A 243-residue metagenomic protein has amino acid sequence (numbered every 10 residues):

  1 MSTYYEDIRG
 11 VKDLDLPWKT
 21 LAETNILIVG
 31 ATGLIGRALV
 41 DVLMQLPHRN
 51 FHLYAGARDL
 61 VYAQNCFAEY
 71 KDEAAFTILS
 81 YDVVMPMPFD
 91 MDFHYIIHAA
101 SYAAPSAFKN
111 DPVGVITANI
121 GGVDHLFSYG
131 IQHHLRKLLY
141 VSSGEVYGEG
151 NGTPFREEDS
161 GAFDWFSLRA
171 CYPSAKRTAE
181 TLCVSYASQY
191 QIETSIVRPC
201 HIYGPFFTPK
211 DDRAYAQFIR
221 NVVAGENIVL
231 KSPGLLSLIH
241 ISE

Functional and structural regions predicted by a protein language model:
M1-L27, D41: Non-catalytic terminal and boundary segments that flank Rossmann-like NAD(P)-dependent oxidoreductase
L27-Q45: N-terminal Rossmann NAD(P)H-binding glycine-rich loop of SDR-like oxidoreductase domains
S80-A118: NAD(P)H-binding glycine-rich loop region in Rossmannoid oxidoreductase-like domains and their noncatalytic homologs
H98, D124-R169: Conserved Rossmann-fold NAD(P)-dependent oxidoreductase catalytic core, especially the SDR/UDP-sugar
G114-H125, F166, A170, S174: Glycine-rich NAD(P)-binding loop of the Rossmann-fold in SDR/ketoreductase-type enzymes
V146-G148, A170-C171, S195-R213: Flexible, glycine-rich beta-alpha linker
S167-S195, V223-A224: Active-site Tyr-X1-5-Lys
I239-E243: Conserved small/polar residues in nucleotide/adenosyl-binding loops
